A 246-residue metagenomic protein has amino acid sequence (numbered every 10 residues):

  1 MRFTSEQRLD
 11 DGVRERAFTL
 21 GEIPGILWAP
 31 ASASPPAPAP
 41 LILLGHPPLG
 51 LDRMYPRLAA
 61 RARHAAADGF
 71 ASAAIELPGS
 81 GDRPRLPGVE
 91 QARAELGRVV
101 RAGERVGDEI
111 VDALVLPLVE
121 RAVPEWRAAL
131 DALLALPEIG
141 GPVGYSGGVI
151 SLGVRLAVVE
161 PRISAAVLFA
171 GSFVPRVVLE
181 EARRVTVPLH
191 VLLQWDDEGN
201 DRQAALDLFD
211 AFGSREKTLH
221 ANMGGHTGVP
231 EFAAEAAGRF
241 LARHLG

Functional and structural regions predicted by a protein language model:
M1-P40: N-terminal cap/lid segment of alpha/beta-hydrolase-fold proteins
I42, P47-A135: Serine-hydrolase catalytic machinery in alpha/beta-hydrolase-like enzymes
E120-R184: Primarily recognizes the serine-hydrolase "nucleophile elbow" in alpha/beta-hydrolase and SGNH/GDSL folds
R176-V177, E198-A204: Conserved alpha/beta-hydrolase "acid-adjacent" motif
V185, V191-L193: Short beta-strand/loop motif that positions the catalytic acidic residue of the alpha/beta-hydrolase fold
W195-N200, T227-G228: Acidic catalytic loop of the alpha/beta-hydrolase fold
L206, D210-G228: Catalytic histidine neighborhood in serine/cysteine hydrolases with alpha/beta-hydrolase-type architecture
M223-G224, V229-G246: Catalytic active-site module of serine/aspartate enzymes centered on a nucleophile-bearing elbow/loop
